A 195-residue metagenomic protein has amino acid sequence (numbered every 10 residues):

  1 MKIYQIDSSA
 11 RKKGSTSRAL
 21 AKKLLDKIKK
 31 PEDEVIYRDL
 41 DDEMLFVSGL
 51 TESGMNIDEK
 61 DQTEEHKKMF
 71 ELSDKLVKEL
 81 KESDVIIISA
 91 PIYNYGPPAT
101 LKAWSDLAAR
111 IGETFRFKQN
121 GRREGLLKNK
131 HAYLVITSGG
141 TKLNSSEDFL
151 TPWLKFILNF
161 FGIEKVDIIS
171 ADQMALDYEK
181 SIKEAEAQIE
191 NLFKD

Functional and structural regions predicted by a protein language model:
M1-A90, Y95-A103, E184, Q188-D195: N-terminal beta1-alpha1-beta2 submodule of the flavodoxin-like/Rossmannoid cofactor-binding fold
K2, E34, K130-A132, E164-K165: Residues at the starts of beta-strands that form the adenosine-phosphate
A10-K12, G139-K142, Q173-L176: Short histidine/acidic/glycine/proline-rich micro-motifs that form metal- and phosphate-coordinating active-site loops
K29, L127-K130, F161: A short, structured loop/turn motif at beta-sheet edges
L40, T137, A171-Q173: Active-site donor-binding loop signature of nucleotide-sugar glycosyltransferases
F46, R122-R123, K165: Glycine-rich, flexible loop/turn motifs
K68-P152: Helix-loop-strand module that forms the ligand-binding subsite of alpha/beta enzymes
N144-D195: Glycine-rich phosphate/pyrophosphate-binding loop and the adjoining helix
